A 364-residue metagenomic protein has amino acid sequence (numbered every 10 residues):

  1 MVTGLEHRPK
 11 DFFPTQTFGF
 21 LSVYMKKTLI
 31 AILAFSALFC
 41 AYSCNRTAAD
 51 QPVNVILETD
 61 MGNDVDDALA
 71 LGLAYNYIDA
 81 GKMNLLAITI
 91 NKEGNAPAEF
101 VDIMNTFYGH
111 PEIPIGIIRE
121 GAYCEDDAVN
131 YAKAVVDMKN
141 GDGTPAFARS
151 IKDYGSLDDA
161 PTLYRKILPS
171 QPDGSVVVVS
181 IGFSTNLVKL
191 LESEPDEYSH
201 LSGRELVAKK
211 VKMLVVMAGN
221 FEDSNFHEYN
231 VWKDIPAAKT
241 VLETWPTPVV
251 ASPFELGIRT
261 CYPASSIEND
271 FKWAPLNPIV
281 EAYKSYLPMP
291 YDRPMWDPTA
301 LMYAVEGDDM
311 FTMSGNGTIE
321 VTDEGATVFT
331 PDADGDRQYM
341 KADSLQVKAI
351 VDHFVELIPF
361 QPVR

Functional and structural regions predicted by a protein language model:
M1-Q51: Bacterial Sec-dependent N-terminal signal peptides
N45-R364: N-terminal acidic, glycine/proline-rich low-complexity segments
